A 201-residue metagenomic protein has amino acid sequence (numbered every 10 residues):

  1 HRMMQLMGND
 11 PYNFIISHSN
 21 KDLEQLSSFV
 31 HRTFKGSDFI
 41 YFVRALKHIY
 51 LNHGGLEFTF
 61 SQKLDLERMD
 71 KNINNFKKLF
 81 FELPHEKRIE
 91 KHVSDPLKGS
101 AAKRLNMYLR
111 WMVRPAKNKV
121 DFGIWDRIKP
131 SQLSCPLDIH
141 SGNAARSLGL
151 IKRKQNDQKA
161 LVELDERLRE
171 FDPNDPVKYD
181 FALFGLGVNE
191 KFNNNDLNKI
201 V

Functional and structural regions predicted by a protein language model:
H1-V201: HhH-family (HhH-GPD) DNA N-glycosylase catalytic core used in base-excision repair
